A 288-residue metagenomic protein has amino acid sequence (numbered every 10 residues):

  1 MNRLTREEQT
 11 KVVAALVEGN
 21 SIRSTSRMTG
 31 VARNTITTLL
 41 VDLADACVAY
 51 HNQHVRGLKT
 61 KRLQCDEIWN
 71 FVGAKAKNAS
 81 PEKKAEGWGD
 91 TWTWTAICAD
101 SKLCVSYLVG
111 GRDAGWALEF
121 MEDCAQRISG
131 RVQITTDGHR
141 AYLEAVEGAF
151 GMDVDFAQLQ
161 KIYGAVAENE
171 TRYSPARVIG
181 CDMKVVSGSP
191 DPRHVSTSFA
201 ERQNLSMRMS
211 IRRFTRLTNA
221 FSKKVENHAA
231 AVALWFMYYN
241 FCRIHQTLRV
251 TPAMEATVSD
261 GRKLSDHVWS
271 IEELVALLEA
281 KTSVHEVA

Functional and structural regions predicted by a protein language model:
M1-A288: Residue-level recognition of single "structural anchor" positions that define or cap local secondary structure
